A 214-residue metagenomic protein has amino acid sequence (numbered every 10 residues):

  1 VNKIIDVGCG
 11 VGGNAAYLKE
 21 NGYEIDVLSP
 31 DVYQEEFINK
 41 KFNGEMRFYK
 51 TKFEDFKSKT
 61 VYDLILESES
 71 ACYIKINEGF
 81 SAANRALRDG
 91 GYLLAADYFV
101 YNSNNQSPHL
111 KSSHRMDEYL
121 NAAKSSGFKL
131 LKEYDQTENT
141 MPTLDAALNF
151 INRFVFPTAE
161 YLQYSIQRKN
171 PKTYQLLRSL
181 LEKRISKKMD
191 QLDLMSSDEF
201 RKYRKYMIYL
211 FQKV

Functional and structural regions predicted by a protein language model:
N2-G10: Conserved class I S-adenosyl-L-methionine
V11-D55: Class I SAM-dependent methyltransferase SAM/SAH-binding core
D55-I65: A short acidic, Gly/Pro-enriched loop at the edge of an enzyme's catalytic core that lines a small-molecule cofactor
L64-N77: A short SAM/SAH-binding and catalytic strip from SAM-dependent methyltransferases
N77-Y92: A short glycine-rich, Lys/Arg-flanked "PGG" loop and its adjoining helix->strand segment in the class I
L94-S113: Short, glycine-/aromatic-enriched active-site segment of Class I SAM-dependent methyltransferases
S107-M195: Substrate-binding/catalytic lobe of Class I Rossmann-like enzymes that use SAM or dcSAM, i.e., the mid-to-C-terminal
Y203-Y209: Short hydrophobic/aromatic beta-strand or adjacent loop that forms the aromatic wall/cage of a ligand/substrate-binding
